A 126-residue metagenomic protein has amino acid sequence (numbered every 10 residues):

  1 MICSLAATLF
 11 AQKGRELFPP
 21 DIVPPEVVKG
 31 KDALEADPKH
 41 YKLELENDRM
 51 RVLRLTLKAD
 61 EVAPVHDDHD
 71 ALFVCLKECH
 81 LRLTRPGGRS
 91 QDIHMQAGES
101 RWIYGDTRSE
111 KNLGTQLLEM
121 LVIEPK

Functional and structural regions predicted by a protein language model:
M1-T8: Bacterial N-terminal signal peptides
F10-R54, V62-V65, L83-R85, S90-Y104 (+3 more regions): A short, N-terminal "cap"/entry segment at the start of jelly-roll beta-barrel domains of the cupin/DSBH fold
D68-G87: Glycine- and acidic-residue-biased ligand/ion/polar-headgroup-sensing regions
